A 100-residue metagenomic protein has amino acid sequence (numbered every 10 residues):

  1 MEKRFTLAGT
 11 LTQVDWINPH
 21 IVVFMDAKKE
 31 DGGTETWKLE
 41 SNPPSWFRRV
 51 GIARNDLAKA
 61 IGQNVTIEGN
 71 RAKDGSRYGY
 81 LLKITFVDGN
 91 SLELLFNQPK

Functional and structural regions predicted by a protein language model:
M1-N18: Short, glycine/small-residue-enriched coil/turn segments at secondary-structure junctions
R4-T6, G33-T36, S91: Short, mixed charged/polar active-site loops that provide acid/base catalysis or chelate metal/phosphate cofactors
I17-K28: Short aromatic-glycine-enriched beta-strand elements
G33-W46: Short, basic/aromatic beta-hairpin or loop at an interaction surface
R48-I67: Short nucleic-acid-contacting surface segments enriched for D/E, G, S/T with interspersed K/R
N70-Q98: OB-fold/S1-family single-stranded nucleic acid-binding modules
